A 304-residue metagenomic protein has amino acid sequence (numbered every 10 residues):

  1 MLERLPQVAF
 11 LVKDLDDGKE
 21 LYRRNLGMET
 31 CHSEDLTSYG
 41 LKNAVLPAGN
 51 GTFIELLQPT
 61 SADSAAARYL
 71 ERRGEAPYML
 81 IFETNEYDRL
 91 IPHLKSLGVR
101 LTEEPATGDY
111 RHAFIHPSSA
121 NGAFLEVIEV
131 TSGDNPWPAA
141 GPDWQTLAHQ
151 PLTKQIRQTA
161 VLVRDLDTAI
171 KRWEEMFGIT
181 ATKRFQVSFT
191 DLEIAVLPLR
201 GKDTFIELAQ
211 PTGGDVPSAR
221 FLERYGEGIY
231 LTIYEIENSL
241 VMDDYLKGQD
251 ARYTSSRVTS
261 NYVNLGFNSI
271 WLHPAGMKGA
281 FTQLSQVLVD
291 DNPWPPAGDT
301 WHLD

Functional and structural regions predicted by a protein language model:
M1-A66, S96: An N-terminus-focused feature that recognizes amino-terminal "leader" regions
M1-K19, P77-F82, S132-I170, E227-T232 (+1 more regions): N-terminal beta-strand motif that seeds the catalytic metal site of vicinal oxygen chelate
R4-K13, A44-T52, A66-H93, A113-I115 (+4 more regions): Vicinal oxygen chelate
V8, E29, P59, L80-E83 (+7 more regions): Tandem-repeat architecture and repeat-register "anchor" residues
D14-E29, D88-L97, D165-A181, L240-D250: Amphipathic alpha-helical segments
C31, D63-R68, D143, D215-R220: A short, acidic/glycine-rich surface segment
I54, I91-L152, Q186, A195-P198 (+3 more regions): Vicinal oxygen chelate
T159-I206: Aromatic-anchored, glycine/proline-accented short structural segments that stabilize local strand-turns or short
